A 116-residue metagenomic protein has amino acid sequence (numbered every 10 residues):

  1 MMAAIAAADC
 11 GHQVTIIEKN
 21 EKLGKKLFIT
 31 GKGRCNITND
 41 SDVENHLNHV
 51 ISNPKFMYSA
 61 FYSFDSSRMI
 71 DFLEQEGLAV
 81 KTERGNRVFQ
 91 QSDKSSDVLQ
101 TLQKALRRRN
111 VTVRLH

Functional and structural regions predicted by a protein language model:
M1-I16: N-terminal Rossmann-like FAD-binding beta1-loop-alpha1 element of flavoenzymes
K19-T112: Conserved N-terminal/central alpha/beta ligand/cofactor-binding core
L115-H116: A conserved short coil-to-beta-strand element within the FAD-binding core of flavoproteins
